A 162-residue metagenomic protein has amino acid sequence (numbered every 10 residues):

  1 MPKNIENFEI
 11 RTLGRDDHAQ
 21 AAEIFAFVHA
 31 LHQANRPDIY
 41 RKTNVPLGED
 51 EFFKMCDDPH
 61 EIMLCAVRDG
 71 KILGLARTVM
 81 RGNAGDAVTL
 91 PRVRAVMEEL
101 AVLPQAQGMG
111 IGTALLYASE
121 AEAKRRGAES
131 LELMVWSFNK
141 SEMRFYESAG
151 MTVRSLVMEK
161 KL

Functional and structural regions predicted by a protein language model:
M1-D16: Conserved N-terminal entry element of GNAT/NAT acetyltransferase domains
H29-F52: Conserved GNAT-fold acetyl-CoA-binding loop/helix
D50-L64, V96: A short helix-loop-beta-strand connector motif used in the catalytic cores of GNAT acetyltransferases and, in some
C65, K71-M80, V96, A101: Conserved beta-strand in the GNAT
G82-M97, Q107, E129, V153-S155: A conserved beta-turn-beta hairpin within the catalytic core of GNAT-like acetyltransferases that forms part
E99-V102, G108-A121, R125, S148: Conserved acetyl-CoA-binding loop-helix of GNAT-fold acetyltransferases
Q107, E132-E142, E159-L162: Conserved beta-strand-loop-alpha-helix junction that forms the acyl-donor binding cleft
A123-M134: Conserved GNAT acetyl-CoA-binding A-motif
